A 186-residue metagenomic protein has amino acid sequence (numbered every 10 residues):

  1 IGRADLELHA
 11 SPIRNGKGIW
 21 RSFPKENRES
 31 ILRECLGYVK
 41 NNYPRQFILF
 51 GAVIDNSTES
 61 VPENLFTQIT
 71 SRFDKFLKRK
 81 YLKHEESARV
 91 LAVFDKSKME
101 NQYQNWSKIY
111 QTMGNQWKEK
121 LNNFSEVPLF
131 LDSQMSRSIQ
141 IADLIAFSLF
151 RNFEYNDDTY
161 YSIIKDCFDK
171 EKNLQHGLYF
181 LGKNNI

Functional and structural regions predicted by a protein language model:
I1-I186: Phosphate-ester processing/binding pockets and catalytic centers
